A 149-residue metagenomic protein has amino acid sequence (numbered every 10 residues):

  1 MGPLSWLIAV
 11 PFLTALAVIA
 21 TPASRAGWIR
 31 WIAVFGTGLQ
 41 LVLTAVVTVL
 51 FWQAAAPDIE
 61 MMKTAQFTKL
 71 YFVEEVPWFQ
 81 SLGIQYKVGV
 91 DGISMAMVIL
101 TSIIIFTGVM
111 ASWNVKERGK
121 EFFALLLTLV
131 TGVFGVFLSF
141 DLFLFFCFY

Functional and structural regions predicted by a protein language model:
M1, S24, N114-K116, F137-C147: Membrane-interface helix caps and helix-loop-helix hairpins in membrane proteins
G2-P3, T21-M110, E117-A124: Transmembrane helix-loop-helix hairpins at membrane boundaries of multipass inner-membrane proteins
W6-R25: N-terminal signal-anchor/start-transfer transmembrane helix
W6-V10, I32, F134-Y149: Hydrophobic alpha-helical membrane segments of integral membrane proteins
A9, L13, F35-G38, T128 (+1 more regions): Hydrophobic residues within alpha-helical transmembrane segments of multi-pass solute transporters/permease subunits
L13-A15, I105-F106, T128-F134: Hydrophobic, membrane-inserted alpha-helices
V18-P22, M110-S112, G132-L138: Hydrophobic alpha-helical transmembrane segments
